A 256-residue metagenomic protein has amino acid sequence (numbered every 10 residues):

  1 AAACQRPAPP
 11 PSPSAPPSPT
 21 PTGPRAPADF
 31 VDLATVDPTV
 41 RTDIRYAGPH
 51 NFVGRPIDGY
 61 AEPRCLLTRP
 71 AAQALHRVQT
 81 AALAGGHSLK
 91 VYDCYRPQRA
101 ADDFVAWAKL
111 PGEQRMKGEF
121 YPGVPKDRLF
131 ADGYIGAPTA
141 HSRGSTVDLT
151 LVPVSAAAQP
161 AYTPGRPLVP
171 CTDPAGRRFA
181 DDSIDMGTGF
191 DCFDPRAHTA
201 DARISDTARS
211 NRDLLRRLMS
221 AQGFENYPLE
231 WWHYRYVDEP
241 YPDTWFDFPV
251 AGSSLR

Functional and structural regions predicted by a protein language model:
C4-C94, Q98-L229, E239-R256: Extracytoplasmic cell-surface/polysaccharide-interacting catalytic and binding patches
Y234: Conserved metal-phosphate-binding beta-hairpin within the catalytic cores of diverse ATP-dependent phosphoryl-transfer
